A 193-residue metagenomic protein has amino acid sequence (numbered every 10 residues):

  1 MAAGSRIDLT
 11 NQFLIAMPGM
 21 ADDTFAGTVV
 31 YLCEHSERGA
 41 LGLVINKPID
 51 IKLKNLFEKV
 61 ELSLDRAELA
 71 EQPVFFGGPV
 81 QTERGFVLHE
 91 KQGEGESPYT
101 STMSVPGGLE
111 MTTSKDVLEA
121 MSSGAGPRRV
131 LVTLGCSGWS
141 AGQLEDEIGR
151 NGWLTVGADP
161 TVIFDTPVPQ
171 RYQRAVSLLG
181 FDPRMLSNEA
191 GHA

Functional and structural regions predicted by a protein language model:
M1-T133, S137-A193: A short aromatic-anchored loop/beta-hairpin motif
